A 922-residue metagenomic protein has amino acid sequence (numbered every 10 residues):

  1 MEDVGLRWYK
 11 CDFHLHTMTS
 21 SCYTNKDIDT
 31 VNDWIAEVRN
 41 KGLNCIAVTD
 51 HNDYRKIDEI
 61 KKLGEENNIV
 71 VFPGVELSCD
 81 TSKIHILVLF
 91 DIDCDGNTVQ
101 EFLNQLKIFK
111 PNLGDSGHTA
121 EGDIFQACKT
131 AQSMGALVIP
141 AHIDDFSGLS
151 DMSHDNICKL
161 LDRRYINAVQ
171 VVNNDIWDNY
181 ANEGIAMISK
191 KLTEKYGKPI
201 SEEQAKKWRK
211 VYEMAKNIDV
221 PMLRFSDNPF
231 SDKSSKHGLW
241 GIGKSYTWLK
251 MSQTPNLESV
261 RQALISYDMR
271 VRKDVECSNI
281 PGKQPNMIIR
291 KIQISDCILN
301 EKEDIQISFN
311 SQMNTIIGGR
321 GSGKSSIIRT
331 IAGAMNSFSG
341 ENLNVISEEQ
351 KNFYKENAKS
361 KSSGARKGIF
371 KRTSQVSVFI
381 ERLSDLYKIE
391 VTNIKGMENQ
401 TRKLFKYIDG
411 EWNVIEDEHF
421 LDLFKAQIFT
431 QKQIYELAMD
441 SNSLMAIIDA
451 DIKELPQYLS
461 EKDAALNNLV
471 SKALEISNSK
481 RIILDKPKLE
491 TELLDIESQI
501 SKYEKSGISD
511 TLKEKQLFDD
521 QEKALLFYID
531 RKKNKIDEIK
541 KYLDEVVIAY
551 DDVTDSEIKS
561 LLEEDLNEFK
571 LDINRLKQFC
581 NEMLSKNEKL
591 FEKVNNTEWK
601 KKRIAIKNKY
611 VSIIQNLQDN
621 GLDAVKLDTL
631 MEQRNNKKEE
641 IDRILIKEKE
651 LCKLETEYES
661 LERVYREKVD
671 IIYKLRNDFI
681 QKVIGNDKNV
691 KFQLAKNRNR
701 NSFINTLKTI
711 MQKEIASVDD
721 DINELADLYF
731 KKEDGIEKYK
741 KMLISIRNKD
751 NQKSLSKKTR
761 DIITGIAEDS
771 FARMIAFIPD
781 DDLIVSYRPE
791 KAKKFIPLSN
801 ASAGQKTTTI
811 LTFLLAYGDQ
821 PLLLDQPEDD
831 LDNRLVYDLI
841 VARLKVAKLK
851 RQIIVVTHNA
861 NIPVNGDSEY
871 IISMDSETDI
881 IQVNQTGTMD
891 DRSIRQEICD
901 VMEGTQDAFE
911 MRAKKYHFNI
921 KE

Functional and structural regions predicted by a protein language model:
M1-E37, K41-L43, Y54-P73, C79-L106 (+1 more regions): Charged catalytic cores and adjacent phosphate/nucleic-acid-binding surfaces used for phosphate/nucleic-acid chemistry
S308, Q312-G323, T430, V785-T812 (+1 more regions): Conserved ABC ATPase signature
M313-N357, T808-Y817, N865: Phosphate-binding glycine-rich loops of NTP-binding sites
M335-I380, Y658, E662, R666-K682 (+2 more regions): Flexible phosphate/Mg2+-sensing switch loops adjacent to catalytic phosphate-binding sites
S360-Q427: Nucleotide-state sensing region of NTPase/ATPase domains
N399-Q400, Y837-E922: C-terminal lobe/lid and adjacent interdomain/linker elements of RecA-like ASCE P-loop ATPase modules
I408-K480: Extended, charged alpha-helical "arm/stalk" segments used for dimerization and assembly in large NTPase-driven machines
K488, E492-L512, Q516-D519, A524-K793 (+4 more regions): Extended, charged coiled-coil "arm/hinge" scaffolds of SMC/Rad50-like chromosome-maintenance ATPases and other large
